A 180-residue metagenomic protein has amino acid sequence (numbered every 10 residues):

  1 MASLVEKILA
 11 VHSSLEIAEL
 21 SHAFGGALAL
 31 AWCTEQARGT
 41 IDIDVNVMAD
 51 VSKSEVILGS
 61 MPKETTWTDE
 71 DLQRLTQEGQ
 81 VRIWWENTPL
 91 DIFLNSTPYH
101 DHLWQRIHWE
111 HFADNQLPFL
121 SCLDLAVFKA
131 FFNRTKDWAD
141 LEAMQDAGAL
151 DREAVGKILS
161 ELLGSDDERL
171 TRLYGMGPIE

Functional and structural regions predicted by a protein language model:
M1-E180: Compositionally biased terminal segments of proteins
